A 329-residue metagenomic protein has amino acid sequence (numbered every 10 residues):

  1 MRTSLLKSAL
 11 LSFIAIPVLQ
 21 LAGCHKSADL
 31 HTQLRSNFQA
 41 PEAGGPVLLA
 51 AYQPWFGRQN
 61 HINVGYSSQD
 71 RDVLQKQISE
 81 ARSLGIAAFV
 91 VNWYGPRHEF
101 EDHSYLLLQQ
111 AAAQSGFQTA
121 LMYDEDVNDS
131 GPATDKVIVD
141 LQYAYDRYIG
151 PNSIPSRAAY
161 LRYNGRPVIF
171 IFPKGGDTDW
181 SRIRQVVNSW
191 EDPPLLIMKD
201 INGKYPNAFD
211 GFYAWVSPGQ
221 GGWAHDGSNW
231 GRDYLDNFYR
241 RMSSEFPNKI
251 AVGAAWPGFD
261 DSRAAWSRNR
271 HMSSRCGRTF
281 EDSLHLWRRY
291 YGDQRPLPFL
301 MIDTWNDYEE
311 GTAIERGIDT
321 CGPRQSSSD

Functional and structural regions predicted by a protein language model:
M1-L11: Bacterial N-terminal signal peptides that target proteins for export
A9-Q20: Bacterial N-terminal signal peptides
L30-D329: Glycan-processing catalytic domains of CAZymes
